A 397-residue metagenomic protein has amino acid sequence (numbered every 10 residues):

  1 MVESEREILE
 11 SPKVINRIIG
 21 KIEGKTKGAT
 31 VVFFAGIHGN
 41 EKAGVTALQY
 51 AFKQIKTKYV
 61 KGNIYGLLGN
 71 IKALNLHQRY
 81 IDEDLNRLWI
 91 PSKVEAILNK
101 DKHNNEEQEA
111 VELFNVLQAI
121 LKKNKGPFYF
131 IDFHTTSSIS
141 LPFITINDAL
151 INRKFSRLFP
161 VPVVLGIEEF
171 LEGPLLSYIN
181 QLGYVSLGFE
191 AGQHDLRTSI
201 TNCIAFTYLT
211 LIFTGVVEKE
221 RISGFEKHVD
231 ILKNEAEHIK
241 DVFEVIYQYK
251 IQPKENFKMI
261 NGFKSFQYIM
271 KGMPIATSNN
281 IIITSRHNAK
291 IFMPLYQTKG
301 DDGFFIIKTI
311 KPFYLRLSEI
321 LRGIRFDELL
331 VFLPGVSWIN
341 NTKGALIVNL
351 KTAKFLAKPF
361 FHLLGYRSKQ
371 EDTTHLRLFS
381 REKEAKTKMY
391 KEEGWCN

Functional and structural regions predicted by a protein language model:
M1-N397: Structured catalytic-domain cores with a bias toward divalent-metal coordination
